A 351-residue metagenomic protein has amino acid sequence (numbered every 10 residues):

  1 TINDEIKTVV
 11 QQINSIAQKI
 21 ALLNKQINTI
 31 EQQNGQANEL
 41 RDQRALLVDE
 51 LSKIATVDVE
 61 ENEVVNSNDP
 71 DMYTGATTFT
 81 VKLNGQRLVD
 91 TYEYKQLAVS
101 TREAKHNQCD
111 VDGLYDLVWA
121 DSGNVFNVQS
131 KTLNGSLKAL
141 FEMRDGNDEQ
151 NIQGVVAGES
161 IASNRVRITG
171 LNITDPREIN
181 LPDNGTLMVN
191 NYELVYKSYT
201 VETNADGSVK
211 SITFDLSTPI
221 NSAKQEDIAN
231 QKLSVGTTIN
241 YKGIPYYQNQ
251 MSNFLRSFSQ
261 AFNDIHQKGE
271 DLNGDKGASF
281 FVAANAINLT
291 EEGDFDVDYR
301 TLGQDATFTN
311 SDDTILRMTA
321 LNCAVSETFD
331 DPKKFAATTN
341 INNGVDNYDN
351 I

Functional and structural regions predicted by a protein language model:
T1-I351: Structural signature of extracellular appendage/secretion-system components
